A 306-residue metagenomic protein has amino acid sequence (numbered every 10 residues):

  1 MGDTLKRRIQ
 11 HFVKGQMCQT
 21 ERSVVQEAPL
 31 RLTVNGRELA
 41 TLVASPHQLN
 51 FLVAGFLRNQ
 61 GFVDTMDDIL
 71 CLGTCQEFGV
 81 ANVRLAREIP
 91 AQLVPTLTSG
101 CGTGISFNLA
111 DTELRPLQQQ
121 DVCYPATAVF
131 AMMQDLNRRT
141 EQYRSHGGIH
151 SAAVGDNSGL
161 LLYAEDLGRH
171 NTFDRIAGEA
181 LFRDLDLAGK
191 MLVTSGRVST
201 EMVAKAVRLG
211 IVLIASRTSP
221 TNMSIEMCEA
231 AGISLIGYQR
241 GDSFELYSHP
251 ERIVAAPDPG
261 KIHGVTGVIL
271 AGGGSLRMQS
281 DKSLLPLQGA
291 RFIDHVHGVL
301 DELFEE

Functional and structural regions predicted by a protein language model:
M1-N157, L162-Y163: Intrinsically disordered, low-complexity regions enriched in acidic/Ser/Thr/Pro/Gln residues
R22-V25, T74-C75, Q142-G147, A153-G155 (+5 more regions): Solvent-exposed alpha-helices and their adjacent loops that cap or buttress functional pockets in soluble metabolic
N137, G148-D186, A256-P257: N-terminal-biased segments
A152, L192, V265-G267: Conserved hydrophobic helix-helix packing surfaces used for dimerization/oligomerization
G155, Y247-H249, P286-L287: Short beta-strand-to-turn element immediately C-terminal to the catalytic PLP-Schiff-base lysine in fold type I
H170-L246, A255: Feature captures the catalytic cores and cofactor-binding loops of soluble hydro-lyases/lyases that act on carboxylate
S248-G260: A charged, well-structured terminal subsegment
K261-E306: Nucleotide and nucleotide-moiety/phosphate-recognizing core
